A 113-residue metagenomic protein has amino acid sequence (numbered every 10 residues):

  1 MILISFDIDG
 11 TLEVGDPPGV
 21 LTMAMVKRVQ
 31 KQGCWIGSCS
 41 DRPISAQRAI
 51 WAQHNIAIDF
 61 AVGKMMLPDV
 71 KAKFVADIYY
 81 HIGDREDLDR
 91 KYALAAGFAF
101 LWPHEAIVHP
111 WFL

Functional and structural regions predicted by a protein language model:
I2-K64: Alpha-helical substrate-recognition element adjacent to the catalytic core
W35, I78, A99: Residues at the starts of beta-strands that form the adenosine-phosphate
S40, I82-G83, H104: Short beta-strand/turn micro-motifs composed of small residues that flank or help shape donor/cofactor-binding pockets
I44-R48, L67-D69, L88-R90: Short, well-ordered alpha-helical microsegments
V62-P68, H104-H109: Short, acidic/turn-prone active-site loops that include or flank metal/cofactor- and phosphate-binding residues
M65-D87: Conserved Lys-Pro-Asp/Glu-containing loop-to-beta segment of HAD-superfamily phosphomonoesterases, centered on
R85-F100: Acidic, divalent-metal-coordinating active-site segment for phosphoryl/phosphodiester hydrolysis, typified by short
D89, H109-L113: Mg2+-dependent phosphoryl-transfer enzymes with acidic/Ser/Thr/Gly-rich catalytic loops
